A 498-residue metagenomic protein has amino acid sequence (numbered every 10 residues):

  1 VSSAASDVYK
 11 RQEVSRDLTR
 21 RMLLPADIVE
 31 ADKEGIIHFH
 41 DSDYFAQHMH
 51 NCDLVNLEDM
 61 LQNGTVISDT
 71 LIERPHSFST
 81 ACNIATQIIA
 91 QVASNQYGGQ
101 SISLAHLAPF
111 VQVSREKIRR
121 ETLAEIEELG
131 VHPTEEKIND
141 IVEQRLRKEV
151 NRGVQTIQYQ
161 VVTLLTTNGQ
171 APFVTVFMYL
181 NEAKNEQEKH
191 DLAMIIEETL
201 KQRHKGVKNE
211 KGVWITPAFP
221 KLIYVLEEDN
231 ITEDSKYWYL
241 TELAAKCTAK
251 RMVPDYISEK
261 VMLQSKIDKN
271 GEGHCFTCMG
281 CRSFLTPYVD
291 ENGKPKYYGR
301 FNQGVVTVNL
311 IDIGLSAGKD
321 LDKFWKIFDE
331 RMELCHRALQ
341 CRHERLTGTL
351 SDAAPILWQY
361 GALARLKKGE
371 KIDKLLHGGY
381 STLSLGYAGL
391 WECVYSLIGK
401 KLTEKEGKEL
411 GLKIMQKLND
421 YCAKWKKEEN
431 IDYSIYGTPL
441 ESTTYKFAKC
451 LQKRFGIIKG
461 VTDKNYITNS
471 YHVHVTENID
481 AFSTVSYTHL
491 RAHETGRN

Functional and structural regions predicted by a protein language model:
A4-Q12, T488-T495: Conserved small/polar residues in nucleotide/adenosyl-binding loops
S101-F110, I118-E121, P133, D140 (+4 more regions): Conserved alpha/beta enzyme-core scaffolds, especially Rossmann-like or related mixed alpha/beta domains that build
L164-P172, G206-T216, A338-W358, K405-G407 (+1 more regions): Flexible, glycine/charged-enriched surface loops at secondary-structure junctions
F177-N181, A218-E228, G348-K367, I431-K446: A glycine-rich phosphate-binding loop feature that marks nucleotide/adenosyl-phosphate handling sites
N181-K250: Extended, regular secondary-structure scaffolds
E188-R203, T403-C422: Short secondary-structure subsegments characteristic of cysteine-rich extracellular domains
R251-A388, E392-S396: Structured mid-domain segments that build the active-site/substrate or prosthetic-cofactor binding neighborhood
E428-Y466: Extended amphipathic alpha-helical segments with heptad-repeat/coiled-coil character used for oligomerization, fusion
